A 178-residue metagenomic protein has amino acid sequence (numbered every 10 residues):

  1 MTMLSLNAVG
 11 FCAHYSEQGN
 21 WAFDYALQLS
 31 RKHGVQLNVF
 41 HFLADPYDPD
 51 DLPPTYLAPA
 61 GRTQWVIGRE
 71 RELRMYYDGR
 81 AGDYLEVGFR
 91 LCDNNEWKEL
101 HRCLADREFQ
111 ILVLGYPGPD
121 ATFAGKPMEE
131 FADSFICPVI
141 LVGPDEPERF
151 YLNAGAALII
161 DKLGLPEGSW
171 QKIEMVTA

Functional and structural regions predicted by a protein language model:
M1-L4, D78-L112, G164-W170, E174-A178: Structural beta-alpha unit
T2-Y56, S134-F135, V139, G143-D145 (+2 more regions): Small/aliphatic-rich secondary-structure junction motif
W21-Y25, E99-C103, K126-E130: A short acidic, amphipathic alpha-helical/loop segment
S30, L73-A81: Conserved hydrophobic residues forming the short capping helix/wall of the S-adenosyl-L-methionine
P46-Y47, W97, A121, R149: Generic structural signal for helix capping and beta-alpha/helix-loop junctions
L57-R71: A short acidic, glycine-rich active-site loop that binds or catalyzes chemistry on phosphate/adenosine moieties
G68, L91-N95, G118, D145: Short beta->alpha linker loops
I111-F135, D145-F150: Glycine-rich, Arg-bearing micro-motifs that act as flexible, cationic patches
